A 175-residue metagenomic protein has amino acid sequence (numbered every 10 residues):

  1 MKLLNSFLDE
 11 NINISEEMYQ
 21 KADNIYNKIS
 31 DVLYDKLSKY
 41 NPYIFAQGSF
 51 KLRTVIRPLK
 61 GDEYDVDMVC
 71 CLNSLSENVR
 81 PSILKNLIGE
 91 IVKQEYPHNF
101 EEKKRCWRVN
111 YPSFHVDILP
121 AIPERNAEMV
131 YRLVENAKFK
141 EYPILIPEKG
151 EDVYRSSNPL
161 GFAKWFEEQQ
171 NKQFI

Functional and structural regions predicted by a protein language model:
M1-E63, S74-I83, W107: N-terminal regions immediately upstream of nucleotidyltransferase
L33, K85-K140, L145, E151-V153 (+1 more regions): Conserved catalytic core of two-metal-ion nucleotidyltransferases
G48-K51, C70-S76, Y111-S113, P120-I122: Short, flexible loop/turn elements at secondary-structure junctions
D67: Glycine- and aspartate-rich repeat motifs characteristic of hemolysin/RTX-like Ca2+-binding segments in secreted
I175: Structured mid-domain segments that build the active-site/substrate or prosthetic-cofactor binding neighborhood
